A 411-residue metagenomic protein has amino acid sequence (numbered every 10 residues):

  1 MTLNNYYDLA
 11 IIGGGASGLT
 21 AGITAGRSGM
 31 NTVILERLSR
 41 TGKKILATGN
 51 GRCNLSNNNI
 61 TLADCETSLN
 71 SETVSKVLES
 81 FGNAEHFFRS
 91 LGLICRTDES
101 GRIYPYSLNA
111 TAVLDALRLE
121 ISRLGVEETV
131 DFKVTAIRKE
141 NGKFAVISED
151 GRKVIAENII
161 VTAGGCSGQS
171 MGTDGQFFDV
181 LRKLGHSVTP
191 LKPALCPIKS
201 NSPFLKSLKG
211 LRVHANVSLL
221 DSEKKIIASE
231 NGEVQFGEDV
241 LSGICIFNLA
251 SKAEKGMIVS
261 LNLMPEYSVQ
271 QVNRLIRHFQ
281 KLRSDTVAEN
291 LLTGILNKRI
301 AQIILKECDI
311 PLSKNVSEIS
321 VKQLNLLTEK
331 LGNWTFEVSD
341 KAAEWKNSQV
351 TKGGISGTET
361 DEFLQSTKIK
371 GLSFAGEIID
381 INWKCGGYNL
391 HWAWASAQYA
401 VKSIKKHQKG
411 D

Functional and structural regions predicted by a protein language model:
L3-S17: Beta1/beta-strand and adjacent pyrophosphate-binding region of the FAD-binding site in flavoprotein oxidoreductases
N5-Y7, E149-N158, S229-E230: Core beta-strand elements of the Rossmann-like FAD/NAD(P) dinucleotide-binding domain in flavoenzyme oxidoreductases
A10, G26-N50: Glycine-rich FAD pyrophosphate-binding loop
A10-I12, L35, V134, K153-S170 (+3 more regions): Short hydrophobic core segments
S39-T41, L46-A47, L55, N59-L62 (+3 more regions): An anion/pyrophosphate-binding glycine-rich loop and adjacent beta-alpha core in soluble alpha-beta enzymes
N50-T97: Glycine-rich active-site loop/strand segments that organize a redox cofactor
V130, Q302-N382: A glycine-rich dinucleotide-binding beta-alpha-beta segment and adjacent secondary-structure elements that constitute
V130-K143: A conserved short coil-to-beta-strand element within the FAD-binding core of flavoproteins
